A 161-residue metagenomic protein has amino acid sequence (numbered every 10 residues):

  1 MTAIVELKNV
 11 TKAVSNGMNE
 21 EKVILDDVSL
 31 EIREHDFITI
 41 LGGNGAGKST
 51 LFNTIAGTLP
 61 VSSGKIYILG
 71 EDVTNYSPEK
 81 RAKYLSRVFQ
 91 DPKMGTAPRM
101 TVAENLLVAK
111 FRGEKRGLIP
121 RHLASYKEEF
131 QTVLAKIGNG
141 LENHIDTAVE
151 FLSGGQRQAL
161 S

Functional and structural regions predicted by a protein language model:
M1-I4, K12-D27, T58, S77: A short, flexible loop at the N-terminus of ABC-type nucleotide-binding domains that lies
I38, S49-T58: Short, conserved post-Walker A segment of ABC-type ATPase nucleotide-binding domains
L41-G43: The feature captures the beta-strand-to-loop junction immediately N-terminal to the Walker
P60, D72-S86, M94, R116-L123: ABC ATPase NBD coupling module
G64-D72: Conserved ABC transporter NBD signature motif
R99-K115: Q-loop/switch helix immediately C-terminal to the Walker
G117, V133-F151: Conserved ABC nucleotide-binding domain
